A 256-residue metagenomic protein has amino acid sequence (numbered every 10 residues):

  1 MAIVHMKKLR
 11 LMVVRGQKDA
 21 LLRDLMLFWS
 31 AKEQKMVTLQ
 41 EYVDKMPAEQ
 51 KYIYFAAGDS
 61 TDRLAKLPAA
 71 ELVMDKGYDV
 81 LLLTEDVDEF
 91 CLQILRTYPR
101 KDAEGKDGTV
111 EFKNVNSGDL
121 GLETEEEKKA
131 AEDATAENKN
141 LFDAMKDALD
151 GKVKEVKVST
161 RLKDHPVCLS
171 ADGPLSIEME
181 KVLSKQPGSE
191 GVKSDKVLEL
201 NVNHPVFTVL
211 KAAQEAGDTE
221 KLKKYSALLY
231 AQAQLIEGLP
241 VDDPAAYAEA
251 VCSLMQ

Functional and structural regions predicted by a protein language model:
M1-Q256: Conserved GHKL (Bergerat-fold) ATPase module
